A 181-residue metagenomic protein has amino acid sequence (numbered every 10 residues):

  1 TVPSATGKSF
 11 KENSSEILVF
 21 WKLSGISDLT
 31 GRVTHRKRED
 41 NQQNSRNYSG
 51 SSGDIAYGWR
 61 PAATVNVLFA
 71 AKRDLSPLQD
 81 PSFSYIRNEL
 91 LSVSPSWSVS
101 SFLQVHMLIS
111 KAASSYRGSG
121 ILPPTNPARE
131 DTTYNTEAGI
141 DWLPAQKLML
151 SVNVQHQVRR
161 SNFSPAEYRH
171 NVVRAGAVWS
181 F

Functional and structural regions predicted by a protein language model:
T1-F181: Gram-negative and organellar
